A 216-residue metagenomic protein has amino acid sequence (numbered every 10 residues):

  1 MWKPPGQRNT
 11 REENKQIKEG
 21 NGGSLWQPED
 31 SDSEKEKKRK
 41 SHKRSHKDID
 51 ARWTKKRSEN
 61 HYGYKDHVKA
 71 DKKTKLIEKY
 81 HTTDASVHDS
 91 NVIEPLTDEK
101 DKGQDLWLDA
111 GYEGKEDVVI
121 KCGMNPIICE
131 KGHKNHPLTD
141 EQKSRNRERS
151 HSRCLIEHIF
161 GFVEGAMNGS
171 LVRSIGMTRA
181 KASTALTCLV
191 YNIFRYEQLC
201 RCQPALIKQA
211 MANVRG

Functional and structural regions predicted by a protein language model:
M1-A110, K115-I120, G216: Polybasic low-complexity intrinsically disordered regions
N14-G20, S24, D105, A110-A185: Helix-centered, glycine/charged polyanion-binding patches within enzymatic domains that contact phosphate-containing
L76, E130, Y196: Short, acidic Gly/Pro/Ser/Thr-rich loop/turn segments
D84, H133, C200: Residue-level detector of flexible, active-site-proximal loop/helix-junction positions within diverse enzyme catalytic
A166, S170, E197-G216: A short, flexible helix-boundary coil/loop motif
